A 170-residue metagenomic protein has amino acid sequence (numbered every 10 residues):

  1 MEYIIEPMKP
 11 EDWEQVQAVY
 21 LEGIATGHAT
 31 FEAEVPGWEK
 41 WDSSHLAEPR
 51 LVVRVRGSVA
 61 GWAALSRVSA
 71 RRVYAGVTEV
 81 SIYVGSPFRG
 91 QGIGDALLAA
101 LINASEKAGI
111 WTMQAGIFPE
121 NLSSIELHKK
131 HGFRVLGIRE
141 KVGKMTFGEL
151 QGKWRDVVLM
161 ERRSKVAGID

Functional and structural regions predicted by a protein language model:
E2-V16: A short beta-loop-alpha structural element at the N-terminal edge of CoA-dependent acyl/N-acetyltransferase catalytic
W13, Q17-S43: Conserved GNAT-fold acetyl-CoA-binding loop/helix
A33-P87, L98-A99, A104, R163-K165: Acetyl-CoA-dependent GNAT
S58-W62, S123, W154: Glycine-rich acetyl-CoA-binding "A-motif" of GNAT/NAT acetyltransferases
A64, Q114-I117, I125, K129 (+1 more regions): Conserved catalytic-core motifs of GNAT/GCN5-like acyltransferases
G90-N103, E126-K130: Conserved acetyl-CoA-binding loop-helix of GNAT-fold acetyltransferases
S105-I117: Conserved GNAT acetyl-CoA-binding A-motif
K141-D170: C-terminal "cap" of GNAT-fold acetyltransferases
